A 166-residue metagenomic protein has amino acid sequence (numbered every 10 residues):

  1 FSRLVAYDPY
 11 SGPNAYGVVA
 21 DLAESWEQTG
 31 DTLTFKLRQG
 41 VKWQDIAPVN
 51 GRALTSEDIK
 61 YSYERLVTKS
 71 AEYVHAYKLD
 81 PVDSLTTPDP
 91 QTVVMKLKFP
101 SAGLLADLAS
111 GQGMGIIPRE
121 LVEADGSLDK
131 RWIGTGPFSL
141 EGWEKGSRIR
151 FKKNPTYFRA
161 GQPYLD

Functional and structural regions predicted by a protein language model:
F1, V19-A23, S56, K60-E64 (+2 more regions): Extracytoplasmic/secreted envelope proteins and their assembly/folding machinery, especially bacterial periplasmic
F1-G30, E64, R131-I133: N-terminal lobe/hinge region of extracytoplasmic solute-binding protein
D8-P13, P100-S101, A106-L165: Gly/Pro-rich hinge or "lid" segments in bacterial periplasmic/extracellular proteins
N14, V18, T29, R38 (+4 more regions): Extracytoplasmic/periplasmic, Sec-exported soluble proteins
A15, V19-L22, A47-R52, L104-M114: A structural "hinge/loop" feature
L22-E72, V94: Aromatic- and charge-enriched surface segment that lines or borders ligand/interaction sites
E27, T32, K36-Q39, E72-E120 (+1 more regions): Surface-exposed binding/hinge segments that line and control ligand-binding clefts or catalytic entry sites
